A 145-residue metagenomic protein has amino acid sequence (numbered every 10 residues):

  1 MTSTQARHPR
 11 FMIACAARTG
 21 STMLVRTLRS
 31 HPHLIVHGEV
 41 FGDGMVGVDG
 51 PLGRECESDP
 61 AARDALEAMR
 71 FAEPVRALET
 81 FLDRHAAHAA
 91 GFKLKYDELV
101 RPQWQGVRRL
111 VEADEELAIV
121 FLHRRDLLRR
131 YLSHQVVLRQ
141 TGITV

Functional and structural regions predicted by a protein language model:
M1-R84: PAPS-dependent sulfotransferase catalytic core
R7-H8, A86-A89, D114-L117: A general structural motif
F11, I35, A90-F92, A118-F121: Hydrophobic/aromatic beta-strand patches that form the interior of the parallel beta-sheet core in alpha/beta enzyme
T19-S21, G91, S133: Small-side-chain structural scaffolding
E67-R109: N-terminal start-of-domain structural block
L94-V145: PAPS-dependent sulfotransferase catalytic domain
